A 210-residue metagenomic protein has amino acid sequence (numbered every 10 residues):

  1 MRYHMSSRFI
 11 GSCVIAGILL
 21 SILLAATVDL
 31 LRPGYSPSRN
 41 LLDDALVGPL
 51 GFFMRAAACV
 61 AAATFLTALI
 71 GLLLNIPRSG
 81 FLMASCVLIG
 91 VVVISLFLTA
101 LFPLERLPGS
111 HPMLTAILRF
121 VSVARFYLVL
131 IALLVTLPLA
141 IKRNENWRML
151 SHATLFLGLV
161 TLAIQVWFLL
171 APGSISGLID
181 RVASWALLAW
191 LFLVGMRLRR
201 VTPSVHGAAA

Functional and structural regions predicted by a protein language model:
R2-P203: Hydrophobic, aromatic-enriched alpha-helical segments typical of multi-pass transmembrane helices
P203-A210: Short, highly charged, low-complexity non-transmembrane loops/tails of multi-pass membrane proteins
